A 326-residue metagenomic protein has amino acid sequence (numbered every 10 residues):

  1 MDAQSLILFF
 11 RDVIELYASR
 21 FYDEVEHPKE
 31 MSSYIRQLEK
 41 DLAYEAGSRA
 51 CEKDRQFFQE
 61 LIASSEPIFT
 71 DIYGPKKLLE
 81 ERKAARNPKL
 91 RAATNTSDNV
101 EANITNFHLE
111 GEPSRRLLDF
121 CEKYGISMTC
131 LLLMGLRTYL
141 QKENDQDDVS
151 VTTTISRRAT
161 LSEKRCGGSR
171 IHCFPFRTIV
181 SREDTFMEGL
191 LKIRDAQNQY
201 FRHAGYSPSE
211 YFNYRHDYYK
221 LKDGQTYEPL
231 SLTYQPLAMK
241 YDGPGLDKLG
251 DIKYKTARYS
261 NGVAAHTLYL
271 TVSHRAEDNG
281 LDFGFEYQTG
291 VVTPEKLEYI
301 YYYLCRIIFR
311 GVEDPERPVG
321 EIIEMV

Functional and structural regions predicted by a protein language model:
M1-E45, P67, D71, D195-N213 (+1 more regions): Acyl-group handoff/entry surfaces in thioester-processing enzymes
M1-Q4, A159-S162, A264-H266: Short catalytic/ligand-binding loop motif for oxyanion handling, primarily in non-cytosolic enzymes, centered on
M1-R11, N99-D145, E183, Y200-G205 (+1 more regions): Acyl activation and transfer enzymes in specialized metabolism, enriched for ANL adenylate-forming modules
L6-I14, R20, D147-T154, F186-E188 (+1 more regions): Extended, hydrophobic beta-loop-alpha segments that form or line the acyl/peptidyl-thioester binding and transfer paths
E15, S32-A102: Short amphipathic alpha-helices and their capping loops
Y44-R55, P67-Y73, F120-T129, E143-K255 (+2 more regions): His-Asp-centered acyl/peptidyl-transfer active-site segments
A93-T94, L161-R165, L268-R275: Short beta-strand/turn micro-motifs at beta-sheet edges
T96-V100, C166-I171, A276-G280: Short, flexible turn/loop "capping" segments at secondary-structure junctions
